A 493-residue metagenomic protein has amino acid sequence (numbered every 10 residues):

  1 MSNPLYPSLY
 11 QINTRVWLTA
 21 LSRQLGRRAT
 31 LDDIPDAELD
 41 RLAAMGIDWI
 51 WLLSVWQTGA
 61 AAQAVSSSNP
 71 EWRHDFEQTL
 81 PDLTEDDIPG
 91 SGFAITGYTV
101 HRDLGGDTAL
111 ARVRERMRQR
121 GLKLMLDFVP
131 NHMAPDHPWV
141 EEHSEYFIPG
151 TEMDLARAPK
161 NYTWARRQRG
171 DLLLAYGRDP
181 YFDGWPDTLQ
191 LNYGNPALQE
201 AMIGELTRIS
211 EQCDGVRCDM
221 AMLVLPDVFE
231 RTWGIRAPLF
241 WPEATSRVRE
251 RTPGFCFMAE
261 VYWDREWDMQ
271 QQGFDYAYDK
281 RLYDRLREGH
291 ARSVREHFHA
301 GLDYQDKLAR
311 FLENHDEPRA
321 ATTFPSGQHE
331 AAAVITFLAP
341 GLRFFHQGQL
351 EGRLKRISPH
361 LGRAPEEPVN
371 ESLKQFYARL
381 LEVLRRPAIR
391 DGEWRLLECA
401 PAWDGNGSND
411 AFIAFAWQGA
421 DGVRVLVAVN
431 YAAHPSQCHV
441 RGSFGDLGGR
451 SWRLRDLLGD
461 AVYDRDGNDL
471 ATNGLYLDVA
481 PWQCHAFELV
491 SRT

Functional and structural regions predicted by a protein language model:
M1-T493: Active-site and adjacent substrate-binding regions of carbohydrate-active enzymes
